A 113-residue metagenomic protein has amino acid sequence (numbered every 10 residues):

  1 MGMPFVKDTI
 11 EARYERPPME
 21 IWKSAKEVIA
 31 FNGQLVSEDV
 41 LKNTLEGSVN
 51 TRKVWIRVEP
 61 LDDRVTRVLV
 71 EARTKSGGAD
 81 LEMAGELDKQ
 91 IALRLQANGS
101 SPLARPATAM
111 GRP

Functional and structural regions predicted by a protein language model:
M1-P113: Ser/Thr-rich, low-complexity intrinsically disordered terminal regions
